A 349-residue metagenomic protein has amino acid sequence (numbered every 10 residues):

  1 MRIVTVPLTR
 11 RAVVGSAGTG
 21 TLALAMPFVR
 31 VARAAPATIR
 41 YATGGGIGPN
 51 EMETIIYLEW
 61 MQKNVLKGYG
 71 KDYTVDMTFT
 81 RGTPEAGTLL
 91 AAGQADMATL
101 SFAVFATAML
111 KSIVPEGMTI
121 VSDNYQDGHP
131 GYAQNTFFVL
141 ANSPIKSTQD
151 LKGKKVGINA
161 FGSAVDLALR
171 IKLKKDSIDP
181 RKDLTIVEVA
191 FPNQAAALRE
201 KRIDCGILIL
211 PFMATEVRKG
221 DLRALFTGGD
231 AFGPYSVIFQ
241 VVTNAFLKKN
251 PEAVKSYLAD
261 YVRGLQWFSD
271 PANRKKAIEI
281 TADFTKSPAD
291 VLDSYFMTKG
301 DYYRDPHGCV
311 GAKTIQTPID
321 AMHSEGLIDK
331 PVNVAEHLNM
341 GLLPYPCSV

Functional and structural regions predicted by a protein language model:
M1-L8, A12, T19-T21, R33: N-terminal secretory signal peptides
P7, P27-R40: C-terminal segment of N-terminal export signals and the immediately downstream linker at the start of the mature
A34-D179, T185-E188, D204-L210, P234: Short, glycine-/small- and polar/acidic-enriched structural segments that line small-molecule recognition paths
A86, S101-V104, S147, V165 (+9 more regions): Stable alpha-helical elements in mature extracytoplasmic
P192-T281: Pocket-lining segment of extracytoplasmic ligand-binding domains
K248-I328: Secondary-structure end/capping motifs
I319-V349: Conserved C-terminal helix/tail region of periplasmic/extracytoplasmic solute-binding proteins
